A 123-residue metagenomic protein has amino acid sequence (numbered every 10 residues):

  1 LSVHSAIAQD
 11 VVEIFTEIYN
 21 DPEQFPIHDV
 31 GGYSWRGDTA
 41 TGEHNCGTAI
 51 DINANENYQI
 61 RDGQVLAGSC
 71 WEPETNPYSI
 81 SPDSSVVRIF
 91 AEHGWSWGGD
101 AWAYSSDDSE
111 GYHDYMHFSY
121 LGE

Functional and structural regions predicted by a protein language model:
L1-G31: Active-site acidic/histidine clusters and adjacent loop/turn architecture that either coordinate catalytic ions
L1-S5, T39, W71-S79: Second-shell loop/turn segments in exported
F15-P22, G37, E56, G94 (+1 more regions): Sec/Tat-exported extracytoplasmic proteins
T16, T39-T41, T48, T75: Residue-identity detector for threonine
P22-T41, W97-D107: Surface-exposed patches in mature extracellular/periplasmic domains of secreted proteins
C46-E123: Catalytic cores and adjacent binding grooves of peptidoglycan-active enzymes
